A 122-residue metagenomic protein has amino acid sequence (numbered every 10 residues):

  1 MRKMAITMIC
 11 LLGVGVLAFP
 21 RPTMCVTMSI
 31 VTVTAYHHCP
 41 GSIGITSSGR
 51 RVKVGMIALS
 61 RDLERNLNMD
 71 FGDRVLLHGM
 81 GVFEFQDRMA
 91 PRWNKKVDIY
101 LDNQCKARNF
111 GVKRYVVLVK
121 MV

Functional and structural regions predicted by a protein language model:
M1-M4: Positively charged n-region of N-terminal signal peptides that target proteins for export
L11-A18: Hydrophobic h-region of N-terminal signal peptides that target proteins for export in Gram-negative bacteria
F19-V122: Solvent-exposed, well-ordered loop and adjacent helix/strand elements within mature globular domains that form
